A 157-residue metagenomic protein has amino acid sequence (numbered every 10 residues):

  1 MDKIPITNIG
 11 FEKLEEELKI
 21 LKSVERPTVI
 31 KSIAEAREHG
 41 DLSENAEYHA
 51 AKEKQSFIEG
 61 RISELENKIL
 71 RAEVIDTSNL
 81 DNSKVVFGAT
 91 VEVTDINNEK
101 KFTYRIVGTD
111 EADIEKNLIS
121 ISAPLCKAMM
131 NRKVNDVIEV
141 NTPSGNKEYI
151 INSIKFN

Functional and structural regions predicted by a protein language model:
M1-E53, F57-G60: N-terminal cationic and glycine-rich segments that engage phosphates or anionic surfaces
K3, I154-N157: Short hydrophobic/aromatic patches at helix-to-coil boundaries
I6-F11, L65-N67, T103, E111: Short amphipathic alpha-helical segments, especially helix-boundary/capping motifs
L14, E35, N67-K68, A112-I114 (+2 more regions): Preference for short coil/turn "hinge" residues that link or interrupt alpha-helices
L14, I33, E59-I62, E66 (+2 more regions): A general secondary-structure boundary signal
L21-V24, S32, A36, L65-A72 (+3 more regions): Conserved, well-folded catalytic cores of nucleic-acid-processing and energy-transducing macromolecular machines
H49-A50, Q55-N79, S83: Internal alpha/beta loop-helix hairpins
I75-K155: Non-DNA-binding regulatory cores of transcription-related proteins, predominantly C-terminal effector-binding
